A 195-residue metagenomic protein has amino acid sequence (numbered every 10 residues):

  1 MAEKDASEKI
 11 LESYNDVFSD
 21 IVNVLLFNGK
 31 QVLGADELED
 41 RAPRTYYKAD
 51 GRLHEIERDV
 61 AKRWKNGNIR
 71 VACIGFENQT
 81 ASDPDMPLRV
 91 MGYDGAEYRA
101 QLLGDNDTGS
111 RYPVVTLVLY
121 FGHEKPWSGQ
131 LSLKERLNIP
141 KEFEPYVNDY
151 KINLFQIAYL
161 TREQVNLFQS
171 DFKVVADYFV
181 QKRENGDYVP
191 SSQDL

Functional and structural regions predicted by a protein language model:
M1-L195: Elongated, amphipathic alpha-helical interaction scaffolds
